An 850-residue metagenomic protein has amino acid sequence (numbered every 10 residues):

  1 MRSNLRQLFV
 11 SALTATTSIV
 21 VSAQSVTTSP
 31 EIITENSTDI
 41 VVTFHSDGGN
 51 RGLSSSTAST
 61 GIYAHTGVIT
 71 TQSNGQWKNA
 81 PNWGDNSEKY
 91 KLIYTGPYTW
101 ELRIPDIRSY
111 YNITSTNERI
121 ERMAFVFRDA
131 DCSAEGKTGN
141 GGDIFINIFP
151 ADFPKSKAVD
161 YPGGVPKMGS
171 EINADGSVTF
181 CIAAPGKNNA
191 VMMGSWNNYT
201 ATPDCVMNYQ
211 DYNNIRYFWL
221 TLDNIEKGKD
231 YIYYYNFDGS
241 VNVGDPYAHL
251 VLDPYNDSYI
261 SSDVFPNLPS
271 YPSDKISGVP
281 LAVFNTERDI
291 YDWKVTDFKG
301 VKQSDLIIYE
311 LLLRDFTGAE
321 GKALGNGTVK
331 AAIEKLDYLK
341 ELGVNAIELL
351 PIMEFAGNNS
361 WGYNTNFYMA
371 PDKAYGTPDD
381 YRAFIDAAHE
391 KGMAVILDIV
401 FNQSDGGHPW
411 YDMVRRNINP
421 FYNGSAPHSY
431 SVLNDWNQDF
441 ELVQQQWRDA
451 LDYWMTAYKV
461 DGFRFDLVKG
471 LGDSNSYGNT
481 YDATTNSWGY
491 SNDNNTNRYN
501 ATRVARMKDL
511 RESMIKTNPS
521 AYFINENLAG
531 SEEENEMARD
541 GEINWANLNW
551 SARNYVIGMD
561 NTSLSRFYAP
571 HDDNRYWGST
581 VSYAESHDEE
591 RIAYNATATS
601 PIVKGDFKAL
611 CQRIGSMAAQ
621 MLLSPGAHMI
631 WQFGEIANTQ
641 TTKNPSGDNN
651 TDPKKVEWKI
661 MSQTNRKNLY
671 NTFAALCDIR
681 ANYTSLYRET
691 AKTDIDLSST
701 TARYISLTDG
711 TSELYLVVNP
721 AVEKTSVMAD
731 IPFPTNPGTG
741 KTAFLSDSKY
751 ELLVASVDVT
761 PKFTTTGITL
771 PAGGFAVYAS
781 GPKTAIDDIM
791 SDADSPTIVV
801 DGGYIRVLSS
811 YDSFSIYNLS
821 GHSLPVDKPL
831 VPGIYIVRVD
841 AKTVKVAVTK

Functional and structural regions predicted by a protein language model:
S3-L5, I834-K850: C-terminal tail/sorting-segment detector
S55-N117, A130-D143, I172, C181-K229 (+1 more regions): Aromatic-rich carbohydrate-binding modules that target alpha-glucans
A151-A190, G244-S304: Basic K/R-rich, polyanion-interacting modules in nucleoproteins and related proteins
M192, L676, K783-M790, I816 (+3 more regions): Terminal processing/anchoring signals of secreted or surface-associated proteins and related intramolecular
A248, L252-S258, I290, K294-Q303 (+2 more regions): Substrate-binding/active-site clefts of carbohydrate-active enzymes
K459-D461, W488-T496, N500, V504-T639 (+3 more regions): Conserved alpha/beta catalytic core and glycan-binding cleft of carbohydrate-active enzymes
K762-K783: C-terminal beta-strand-rich structural cap/linker in extracellular carbohydrate-active enzymes
G781-D812: Residue-level detector of functionally pivotal "anchor" positions at catalytic/ligand-binding pockets or at interdomain
